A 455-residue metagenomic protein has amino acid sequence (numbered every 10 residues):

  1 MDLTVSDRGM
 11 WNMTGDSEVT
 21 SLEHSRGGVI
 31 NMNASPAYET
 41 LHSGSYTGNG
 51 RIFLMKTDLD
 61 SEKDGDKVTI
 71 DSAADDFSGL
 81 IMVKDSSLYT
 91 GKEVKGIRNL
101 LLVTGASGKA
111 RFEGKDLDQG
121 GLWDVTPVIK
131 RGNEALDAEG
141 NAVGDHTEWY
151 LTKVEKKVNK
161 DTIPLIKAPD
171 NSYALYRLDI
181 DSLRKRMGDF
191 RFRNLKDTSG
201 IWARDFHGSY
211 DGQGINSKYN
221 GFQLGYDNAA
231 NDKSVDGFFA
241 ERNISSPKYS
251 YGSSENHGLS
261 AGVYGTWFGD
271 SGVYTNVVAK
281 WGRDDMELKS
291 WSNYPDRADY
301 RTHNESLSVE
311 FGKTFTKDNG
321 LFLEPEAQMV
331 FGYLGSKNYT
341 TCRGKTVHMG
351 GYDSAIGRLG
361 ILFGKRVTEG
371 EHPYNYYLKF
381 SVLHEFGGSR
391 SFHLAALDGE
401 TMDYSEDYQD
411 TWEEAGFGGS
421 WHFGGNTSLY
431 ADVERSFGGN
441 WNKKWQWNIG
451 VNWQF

Functional and structural regions predicted by a protein language model:
M1-S72, D76-S78, L88-T152: Extracellular beta-solenoid/beta-roll
V68, N216-F222, E255-L259, R301-L307 (+3 more regions): Residues that define the transmembrane beta-barrel architecture of outer-membrane proteins
A73-A74, L102, A203, P325 (+2 more regions): Residue-level detector of buried hydrophobic side-chain packing in well-ordered secondary-structure elements
T90-K109, S217-K233, K337, T346-S354: Short secondary-structure subsegments characteristic of cysteine-rich extracellular domains
E155-L323, D432-E434, G439, N452: Outer membrane beta-barrel translocator domains of Type V secretion systems
S246, S250-S253, D284-R301, Y333-S354 (+1 more regions): Solvent-exposed, glycine/polar-rich loop segments of beta-barrel outer-membrane systems
L321-G332: Internal active-site segments that recognize and position negatively charged phosphoryl groups and nucleotide moieties
H348-F455: Outer membrane beta-barrel transmembrane domains
